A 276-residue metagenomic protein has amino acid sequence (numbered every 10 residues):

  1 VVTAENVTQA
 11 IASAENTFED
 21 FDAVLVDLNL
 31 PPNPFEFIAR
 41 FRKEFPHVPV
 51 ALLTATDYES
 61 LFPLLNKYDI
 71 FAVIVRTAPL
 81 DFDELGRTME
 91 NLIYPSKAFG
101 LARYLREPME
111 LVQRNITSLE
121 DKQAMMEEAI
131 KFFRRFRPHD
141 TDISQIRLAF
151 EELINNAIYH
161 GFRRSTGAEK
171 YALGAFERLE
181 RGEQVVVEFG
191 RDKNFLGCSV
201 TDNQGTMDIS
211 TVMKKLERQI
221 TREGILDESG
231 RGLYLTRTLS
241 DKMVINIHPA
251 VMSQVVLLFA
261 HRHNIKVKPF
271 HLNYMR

Functional and structural regions predicted by a protein language model:
T3-A23, P31: Acidic, metal-coordinating helix/loop segments flanking the phosphotransfer/catalytic sites of two-component signaling
D20-D22, E44-A51: His-Asp phosphorelay/catalytic-motif detector in bacterial-type signaling
V24, V50, V73-V75: Two-component signal transduction core modules
P32-E36, R40, F45, A55-V75: Alpha4 helix (beta4-alpha4-beta5 surface) of REC/receiver domains from two-component response regulators
S60, T77-M89: C-terminal output helix
R87-L148, Y159, R163, K268-R276: Bergerat-fold GHKL ATPase/HATPase_c domain
L105-E110, I158-R276: Conserved beta-strand-loop-beta-strand hairpin that lines the nucleotide-binding pocket of ATP/GTP-utilizing enzymes
E152-N156: Conserved polar catalytic motif of the HATPase_c/GHKL fold
